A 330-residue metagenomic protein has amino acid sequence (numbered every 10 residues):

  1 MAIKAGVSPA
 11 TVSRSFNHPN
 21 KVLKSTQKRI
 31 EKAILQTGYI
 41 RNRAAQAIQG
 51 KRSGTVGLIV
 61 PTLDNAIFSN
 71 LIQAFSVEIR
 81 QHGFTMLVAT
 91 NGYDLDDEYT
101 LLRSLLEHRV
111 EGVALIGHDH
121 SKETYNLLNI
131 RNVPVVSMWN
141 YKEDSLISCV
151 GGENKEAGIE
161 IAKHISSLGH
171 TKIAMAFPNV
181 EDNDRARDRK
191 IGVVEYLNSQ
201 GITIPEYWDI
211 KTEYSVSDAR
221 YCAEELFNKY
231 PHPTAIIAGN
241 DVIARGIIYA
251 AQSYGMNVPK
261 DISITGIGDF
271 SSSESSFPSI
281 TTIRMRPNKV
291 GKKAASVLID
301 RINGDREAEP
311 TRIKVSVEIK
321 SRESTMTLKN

Functional and structural regions predicted by a protein language model:
M1-G54, K329: N-terminal helix-turn-helix DNA-binding module of bacterial transcription factors
P9-R14, I48-D64, H164, K172-N179: Short beta-strand segments enriched in small/hydrophobic residues
N17, K21-S25, R43, A47 (+14 more regions): Residues at secondary-structure transition points
Q27, S53, I72, H170 (+1 more regions): ATP/adenylate-binding site constellation spanning eukaryotic-like Ser/Thr protein kinases, ABC-transporter
Q36, V77-H82, I130-S137, Y141-N330: Bacterial carbohydrate/catabolite-sensing allosteric modules
Q36-N42, D96, I116-H118, R220 (+1 more regions): Short gly/ser/thr-rich secondary-structure transition/capping motifs
K51-K163, S167, N198, F227-N228: Alpha-helical recognition/docking segments in bacterial nutrient-uptake and carbohydrate-utilization systems
